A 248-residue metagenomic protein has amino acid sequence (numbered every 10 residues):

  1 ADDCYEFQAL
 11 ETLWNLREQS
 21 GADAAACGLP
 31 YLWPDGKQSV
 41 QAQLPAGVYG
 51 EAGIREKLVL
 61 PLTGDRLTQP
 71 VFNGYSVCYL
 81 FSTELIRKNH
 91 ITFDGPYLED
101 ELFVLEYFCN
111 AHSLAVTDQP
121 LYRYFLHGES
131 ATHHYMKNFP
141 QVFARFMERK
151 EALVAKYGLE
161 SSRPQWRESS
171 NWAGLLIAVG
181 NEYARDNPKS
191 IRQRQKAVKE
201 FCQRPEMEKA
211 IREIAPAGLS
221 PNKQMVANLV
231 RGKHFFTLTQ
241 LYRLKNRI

Functional and structural regions predicted by a protein language model:
A1-L98, L102-D118, Y122-Y135: Donor-binding/catalytic cores of nucleotide-activated saccharide and glycerol-phosphate transferases/polymerases
E6, E182-R185: Short acidic, S/G/P-rich loop/turn micro-motifs used as interaction or catalytic elements
A22, A184-I248: Membrane-interface aromatic/basic loop that binds lipid-linked glycans or pyrophosphate carriers, typified by
D100, E160-S170: All-alpha amphipathic helical-bundle segments outside canonical DNA-binding/catalytic cores that form hydrophobic
A111, A178-Y183, L229: Generic structural signal for hydrophobic core residues of well-folded globular domains
Q119-G128, H134-S161, G174-I177, A184-E208: Catalytic core of nucleotide-sugar-dependent glycosyltransferases
